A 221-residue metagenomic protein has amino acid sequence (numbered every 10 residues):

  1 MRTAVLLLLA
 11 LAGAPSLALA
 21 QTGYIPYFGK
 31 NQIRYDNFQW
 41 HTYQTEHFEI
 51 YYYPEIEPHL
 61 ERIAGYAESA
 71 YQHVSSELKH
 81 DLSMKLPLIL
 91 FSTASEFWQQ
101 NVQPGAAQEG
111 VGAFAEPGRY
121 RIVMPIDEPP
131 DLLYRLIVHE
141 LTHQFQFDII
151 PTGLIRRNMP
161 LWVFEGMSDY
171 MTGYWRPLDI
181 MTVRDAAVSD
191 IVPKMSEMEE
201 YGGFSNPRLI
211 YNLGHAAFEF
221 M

Functional and structural regions predicted by a protein language model:
T3-A14: Sec-dependent N-terminal signal peptides
L8, L86, G166: Residue-level detector of short, conserved catalytic/binding motifs and their immediate flanks
G13, A70-H73, M171, W175 (+1 more regions): Short alpha-helical scaffold segments that flank and stabilize functional sites
A14-A20: Sec/Tat signal peptide C-region and signal peptidase I cleavage site
P15, L161-V163: An amphipathic alpha-helix/helix-turn recognition signal
Q21-P160, P177-D179, D185-I210, G214: Juxtacatalytic substrate-recognition/specificity segment
F164-G166, T172-L178: Carboxylate/His-rich catalytic cores and anion/metal-binding grooves
S168, G214-M221: Alpha-helical scaffold elements that line and support the substrate/ligand-binding pocket of soluble hydrolases
